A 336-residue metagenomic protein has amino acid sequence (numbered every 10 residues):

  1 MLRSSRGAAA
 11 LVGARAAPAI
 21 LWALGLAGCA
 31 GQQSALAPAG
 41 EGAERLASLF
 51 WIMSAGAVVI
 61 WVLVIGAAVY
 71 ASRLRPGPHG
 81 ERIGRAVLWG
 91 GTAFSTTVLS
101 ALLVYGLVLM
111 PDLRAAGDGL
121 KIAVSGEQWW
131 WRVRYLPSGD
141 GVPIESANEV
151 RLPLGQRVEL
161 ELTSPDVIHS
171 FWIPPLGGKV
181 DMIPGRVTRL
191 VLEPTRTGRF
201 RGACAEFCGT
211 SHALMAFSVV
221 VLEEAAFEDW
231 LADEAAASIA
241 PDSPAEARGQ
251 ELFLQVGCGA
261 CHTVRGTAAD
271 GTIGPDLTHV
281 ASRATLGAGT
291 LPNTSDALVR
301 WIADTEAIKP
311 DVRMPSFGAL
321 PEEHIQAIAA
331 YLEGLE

Functional and structural regions predicted by a protein language model:
M1-G31: N-terminal secretory/membrane targeting signals
I20, L24, V58, V62 (+2 more regions): Alpha-helical transmembrane spans of integral membrane proteins, capturing the lipid-embedded, hydrophobic core of TM
A30-L49, R73-T272, G287-P310, S316-A330: Non-transmembrane, membrane-proximal soluble domains of secreted or membrane proteins
G42-V62: Membrane-entry segments of alpha-helical transmembrane domains in multi-pass membrane proteins
W61-R75: Alpha-helical transmembrane segments
L335-E336: Short, solvent-exposed mixed-charge patches
